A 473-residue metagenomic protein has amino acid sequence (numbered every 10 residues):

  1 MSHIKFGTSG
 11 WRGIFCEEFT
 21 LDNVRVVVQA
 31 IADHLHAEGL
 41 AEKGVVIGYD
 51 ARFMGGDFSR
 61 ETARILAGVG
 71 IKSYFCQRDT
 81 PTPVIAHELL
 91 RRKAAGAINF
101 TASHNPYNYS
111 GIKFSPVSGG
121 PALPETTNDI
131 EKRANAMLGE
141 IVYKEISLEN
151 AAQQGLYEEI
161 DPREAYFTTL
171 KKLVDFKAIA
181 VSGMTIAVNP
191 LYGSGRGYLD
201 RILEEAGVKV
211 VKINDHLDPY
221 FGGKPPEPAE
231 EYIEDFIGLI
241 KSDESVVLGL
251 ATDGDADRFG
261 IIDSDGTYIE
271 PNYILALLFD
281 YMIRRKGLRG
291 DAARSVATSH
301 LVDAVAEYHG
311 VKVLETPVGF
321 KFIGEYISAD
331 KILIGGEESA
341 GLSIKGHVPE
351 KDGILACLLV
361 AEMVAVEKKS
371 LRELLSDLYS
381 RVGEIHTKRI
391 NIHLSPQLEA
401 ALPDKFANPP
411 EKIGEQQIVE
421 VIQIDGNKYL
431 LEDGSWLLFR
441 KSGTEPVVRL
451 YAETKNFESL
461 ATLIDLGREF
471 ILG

Functional and structural regions predicted by a protein language model:
M1, S110-E244: Gly/Ser/Thr-enriched, mixed-charge loops and adjacent short helices that form phosphate/oxyanion-binding elements
M1-V69, A95, A151-M184: An N-terminal, well-structured beta->alpha segment
S9, I47, I85, I98 (+13 more regions): Buried hydrophobic positions in well-ordered alpha/beta secondary-structure cores of metabolic enzymes
D33, A41, V45-Y109, R201-I262: N-terminal small/polar loop signature for handling phosphorylated ligands or for N-terminal nucleophile
A41-D50, T185-V188, G290-V296, L333: Short glycine-rich phosphate-binding loop at a beta-alpha junction
Q77, K132-A165, S264-G336, L342-I344: Proline/glycine-rich low-complexity loops and linkers
I98, G111-I130, D257-R284, G336 (+1 more regions): Glycine-rich phosphate-binding loop of actin/hexokinase-like ATP-binding domains
S245-L248, L288-G473: Phosphate-binding and adjacent anionic-ligand microenvironments
